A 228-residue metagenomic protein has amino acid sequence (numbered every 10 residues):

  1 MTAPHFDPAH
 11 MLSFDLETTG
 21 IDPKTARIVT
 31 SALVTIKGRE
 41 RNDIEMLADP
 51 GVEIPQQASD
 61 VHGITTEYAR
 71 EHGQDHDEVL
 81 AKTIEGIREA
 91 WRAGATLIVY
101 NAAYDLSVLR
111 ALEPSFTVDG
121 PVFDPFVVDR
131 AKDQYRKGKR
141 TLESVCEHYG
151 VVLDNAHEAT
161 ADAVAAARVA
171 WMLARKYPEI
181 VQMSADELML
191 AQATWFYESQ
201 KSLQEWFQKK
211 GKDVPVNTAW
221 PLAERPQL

Functional and structural regions predicted by a protein language model:
M1-V29, T35-N42, E67-L228: DEDD superfamily 3′-5′ metal-dependent exonuclease/proofreading module
D43-H62, T66: Short, surface-exposed acidic-centric catalytic microdomains
